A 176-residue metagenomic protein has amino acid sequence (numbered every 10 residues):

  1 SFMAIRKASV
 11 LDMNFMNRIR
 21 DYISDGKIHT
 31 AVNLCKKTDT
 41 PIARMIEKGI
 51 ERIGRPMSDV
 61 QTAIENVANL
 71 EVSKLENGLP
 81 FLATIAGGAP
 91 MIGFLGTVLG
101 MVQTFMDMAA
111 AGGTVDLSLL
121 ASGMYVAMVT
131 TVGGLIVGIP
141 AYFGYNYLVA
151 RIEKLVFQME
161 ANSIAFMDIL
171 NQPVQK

Functional and structural regions predicted by a protein language model:
S1-K7: Hydrophobic alpha-helical membrane-embedded segments
S9-L95, L99-A111, F143-K176: Predominantly long cytosolic amphipathic alpha-helical stalk/bundle segments
I64, L75, L120-M124, M128: Hydrophobic alpha-helical elements at and bordering transmembrane segments of multi-pass membrane proteins
L99, L119, I136-I139: Generic detection of intrinsically disordered/low-complexity segments and helix-coil linkers/edges
D107-V126: Glycine-rich helix-loop "coupling/hinge" segments at transmembrane-helix boundaries in multipass transporters
M124-F143: Hydrophobic alpha-helical transmembrane segments of polytopic membrane proteins
